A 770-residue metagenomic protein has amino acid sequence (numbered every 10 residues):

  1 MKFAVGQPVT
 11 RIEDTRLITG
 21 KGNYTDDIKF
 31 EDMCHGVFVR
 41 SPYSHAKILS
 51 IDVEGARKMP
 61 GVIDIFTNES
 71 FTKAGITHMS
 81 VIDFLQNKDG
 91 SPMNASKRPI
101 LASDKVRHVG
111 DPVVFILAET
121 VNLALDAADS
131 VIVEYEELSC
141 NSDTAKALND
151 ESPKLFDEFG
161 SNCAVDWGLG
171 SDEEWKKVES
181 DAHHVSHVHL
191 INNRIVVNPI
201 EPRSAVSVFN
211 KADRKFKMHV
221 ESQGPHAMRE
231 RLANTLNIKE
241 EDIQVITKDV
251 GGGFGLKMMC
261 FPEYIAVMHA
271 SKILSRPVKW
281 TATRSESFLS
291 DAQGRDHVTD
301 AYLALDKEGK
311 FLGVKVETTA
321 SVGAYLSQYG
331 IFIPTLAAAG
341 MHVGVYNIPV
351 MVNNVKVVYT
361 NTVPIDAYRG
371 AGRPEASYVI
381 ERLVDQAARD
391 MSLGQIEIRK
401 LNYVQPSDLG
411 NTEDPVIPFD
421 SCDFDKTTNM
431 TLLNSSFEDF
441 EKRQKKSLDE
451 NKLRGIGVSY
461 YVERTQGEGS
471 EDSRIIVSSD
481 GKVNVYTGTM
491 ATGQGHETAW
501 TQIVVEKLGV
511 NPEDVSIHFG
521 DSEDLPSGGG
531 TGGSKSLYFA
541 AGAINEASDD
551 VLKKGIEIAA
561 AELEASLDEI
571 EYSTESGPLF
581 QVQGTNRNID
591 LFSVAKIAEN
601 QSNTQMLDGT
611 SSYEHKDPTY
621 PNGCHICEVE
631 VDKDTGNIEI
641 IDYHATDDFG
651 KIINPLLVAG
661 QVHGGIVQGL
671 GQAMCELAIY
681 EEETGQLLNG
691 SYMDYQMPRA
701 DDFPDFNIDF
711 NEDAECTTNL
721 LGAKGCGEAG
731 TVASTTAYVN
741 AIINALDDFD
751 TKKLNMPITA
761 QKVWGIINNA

Functional and structural regions predicted by a protein language model:
M1-G160: Flexible, low-hydrophobicity surface segments
Q7, E13-R16, I82-S96, N162-A205 (+5 more regions): Glycine-rich loop/linker segments at domain edges
M59, E69, I238-D242, I273-V278 (+3 more regions): C-terminal catalytic domains of large/alpha subunits in multi-subunit enzymes
G75-S80, A127-S130, R229-R231, F254-C260 (+10 more regions): Short acidic, glycine/serine/threonine-rich loops at helix termini
D104-V106, K239-D242, I246-T247, A270-T283 (+1 more regions): Conserved catalytic cysteine-centered active-site region of acyl-thioester-dependent Claisen-condensing enzymes
E119, R276-V322, G542-E571: Phosphate/diphosphate-binding loops
E151-L236, Y403-K482, Q502, L688-D709: Helix-loop-helix junctions that connect adjacent transmembrane helices in secondary transporters/permeases, recognized
G253-S275, K279-T281, H496-V504: Thiamine diphosphate
